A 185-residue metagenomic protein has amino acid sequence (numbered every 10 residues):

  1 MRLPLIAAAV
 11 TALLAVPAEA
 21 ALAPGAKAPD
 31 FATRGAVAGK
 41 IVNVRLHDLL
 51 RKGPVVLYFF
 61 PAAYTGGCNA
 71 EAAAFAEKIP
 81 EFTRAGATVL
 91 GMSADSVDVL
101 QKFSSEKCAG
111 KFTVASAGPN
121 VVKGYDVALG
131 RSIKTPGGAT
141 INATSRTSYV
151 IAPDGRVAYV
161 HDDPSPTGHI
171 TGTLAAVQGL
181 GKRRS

Functional and structural regions predicted by a protein language model:
P4-A15: Bacterial N-terminal signal peptides
V16-A20: Sec/Tat signal peptide C-region and signal peptidase I cleavage site
P29, P54, S145-T147: Short loop/turn microsegments at loop-to-beta-strand junctions
A32-P54: A short beta-strand-turn-helix
L46-A70, F75: Short active-site neighborhood of thiol/selenol oxidoreductases, capturing the structured segment around
N69-K123: Structural microenvironment flanking redox-active thiols in thiol-disulfide oxidoreductases
G110-F112, L129-I133, N142-Y149: Structural micro-motif
G137-S185: Thiol-/selenol-based redox modules, centered on thioredoxin-like and closely related oxidoreductase domains
